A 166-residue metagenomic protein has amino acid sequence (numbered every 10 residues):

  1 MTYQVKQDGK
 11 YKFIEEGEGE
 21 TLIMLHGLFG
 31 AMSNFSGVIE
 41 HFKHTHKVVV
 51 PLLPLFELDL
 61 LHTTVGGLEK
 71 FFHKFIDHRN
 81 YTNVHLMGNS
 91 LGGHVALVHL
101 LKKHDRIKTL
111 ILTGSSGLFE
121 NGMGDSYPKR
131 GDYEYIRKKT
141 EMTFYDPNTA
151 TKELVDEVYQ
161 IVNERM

Functional and structural regions predicted by a protein language model:
M1-L22, H44-H46, L60, Y145: Alpha/beta-hydrolase fold catalytic core
D8-K10, I14, E40, V49-L91: Active-site loop/oxyanion-hole signature of alpha/beta-hydrolase fold enzymes
G19, G27-G30, S90: Active-site glycine-rich loops that stabilize anionic/oxyanionic intermediates across multiple enzyme folds
G27-G37, V48: Serine-hydrolase catalytic-loop signature spanning alpha/beta hydrolases and amidase-signature enzymes
G30-A31, P54-E57, L118: Active-site loop signature of alpha/beta-hydrolase-fold enzymes
H94-K102, I107-K138: Flexible "cap/lid" loop of the alpha/beta hydrolase fold
R130-M166: Conserved alpha/beta-hydrolase catalytic His-Asp/Glu region
